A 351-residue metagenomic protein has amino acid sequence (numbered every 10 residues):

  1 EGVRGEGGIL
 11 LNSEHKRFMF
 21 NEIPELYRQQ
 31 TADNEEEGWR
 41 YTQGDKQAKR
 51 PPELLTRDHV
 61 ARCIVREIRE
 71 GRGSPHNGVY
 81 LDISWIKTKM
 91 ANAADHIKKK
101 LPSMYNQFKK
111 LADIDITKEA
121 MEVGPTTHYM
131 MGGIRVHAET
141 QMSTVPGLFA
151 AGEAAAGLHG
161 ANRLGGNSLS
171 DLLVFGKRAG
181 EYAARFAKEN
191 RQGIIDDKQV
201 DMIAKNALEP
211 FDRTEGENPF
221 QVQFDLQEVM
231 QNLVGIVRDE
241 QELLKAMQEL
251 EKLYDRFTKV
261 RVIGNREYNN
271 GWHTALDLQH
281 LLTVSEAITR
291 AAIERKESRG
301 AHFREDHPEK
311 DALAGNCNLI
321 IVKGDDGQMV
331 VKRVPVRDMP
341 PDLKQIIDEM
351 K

Functional and structural regions predicted by a protein language model:
E1, N92-D95, E139, R163-D171 (+1 more regions): Alpha-helix capping and helix-loop boundary segments enriched in small/acidic/polar residues
E1-K110, R185-K188, Q223, E228: An anion/pyrophosphate-binding glycine-rich loop and adjacent beta-alpha core in soluble alpha-beta enzymes
S84, E122-M130, Q192-L208, A301-L313: A glycine-rich phosphate-binding loop feature that marks nucleotide/adenosyl-phosphate handling sites
N92-E139, S143-P146: Accessory "access/gating" subregions that flank catalytic or transport cores
M142-R163: Short FAD-binding loop at a beta-strand-to-alpha-helix junction that anchors the flavin cofactor in diverse
G157-A183: A conserved FAD-binding loop/helix module that cradles the flavin
F186-N270: Long, amphipathic alpha-helical stalk/connector segments used for oligomerization, subunit docking, or mechanical
K259-K351: C-terminal amphipathic alpha-helical interaction region
